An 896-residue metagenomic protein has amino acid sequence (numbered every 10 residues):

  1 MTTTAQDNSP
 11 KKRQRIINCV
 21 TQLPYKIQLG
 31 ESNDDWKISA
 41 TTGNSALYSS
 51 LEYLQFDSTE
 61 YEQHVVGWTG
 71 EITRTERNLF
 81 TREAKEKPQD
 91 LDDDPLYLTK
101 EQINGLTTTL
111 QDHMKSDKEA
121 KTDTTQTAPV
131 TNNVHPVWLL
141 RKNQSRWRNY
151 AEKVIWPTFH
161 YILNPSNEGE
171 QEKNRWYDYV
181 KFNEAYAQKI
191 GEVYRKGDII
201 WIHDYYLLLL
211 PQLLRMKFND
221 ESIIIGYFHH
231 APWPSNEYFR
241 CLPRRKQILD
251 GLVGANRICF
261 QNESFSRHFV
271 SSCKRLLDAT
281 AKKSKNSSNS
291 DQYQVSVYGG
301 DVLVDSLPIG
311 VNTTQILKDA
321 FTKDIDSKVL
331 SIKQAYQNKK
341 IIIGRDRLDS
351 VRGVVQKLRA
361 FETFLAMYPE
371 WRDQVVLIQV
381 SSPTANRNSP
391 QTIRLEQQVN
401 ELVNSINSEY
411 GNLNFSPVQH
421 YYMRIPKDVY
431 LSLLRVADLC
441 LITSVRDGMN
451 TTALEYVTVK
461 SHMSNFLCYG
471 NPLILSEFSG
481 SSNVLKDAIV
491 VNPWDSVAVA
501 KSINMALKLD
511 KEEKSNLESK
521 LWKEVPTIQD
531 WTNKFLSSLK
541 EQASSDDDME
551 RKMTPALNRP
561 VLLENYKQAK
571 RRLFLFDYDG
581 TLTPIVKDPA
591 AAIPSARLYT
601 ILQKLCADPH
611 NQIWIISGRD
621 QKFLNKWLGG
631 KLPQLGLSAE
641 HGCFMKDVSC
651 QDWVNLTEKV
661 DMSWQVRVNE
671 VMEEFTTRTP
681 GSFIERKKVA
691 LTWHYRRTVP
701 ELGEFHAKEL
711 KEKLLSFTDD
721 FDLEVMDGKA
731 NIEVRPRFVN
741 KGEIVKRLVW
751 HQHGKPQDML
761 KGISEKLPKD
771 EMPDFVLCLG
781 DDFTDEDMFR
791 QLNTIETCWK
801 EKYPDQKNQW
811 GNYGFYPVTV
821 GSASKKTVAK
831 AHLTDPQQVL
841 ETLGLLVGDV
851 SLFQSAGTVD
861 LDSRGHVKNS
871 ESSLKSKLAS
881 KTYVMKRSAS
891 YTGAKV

Functional and structural regions predicted by a protein language model:
T2-R551, H832-D835, V839-E841: Catalytic cores of carbohydrate-active enzymes across secretory and cytosolic contexts
N8-I16, S50-Y61, M367, Q568 (+3 more regions): A short, Lys/Arg-enriched amphipathic alpha-helix followed by its capping loop at the start of a domain
Y161-F182, T583-A592, A730-E743, R747: Glycine-rich phosphate-binding "P-loop"
V399, K523, I528-Y578, V586-P589 (+3 more regions): Non-catalytic pre-domain segments flanking phosphatase-related domains
A591, S595-A596, N655, G742-V896: Mg2+-dependent phosphoryl-transfer enzymes with acidic/Ser/Thr/Gly-rich catalytic loops
I593-K688: Active-site phosphate-binding/coordination module
E640, K646-M662, V666, M726-M772: Substrate-recognition "cap/lid" segment bordering the active-site pocket of phosphatases
V668-M672, H706-S716: Short amphipathic alpha-helices in soluble, non-transmembrane regions that often serve as interface/regulatory elements
